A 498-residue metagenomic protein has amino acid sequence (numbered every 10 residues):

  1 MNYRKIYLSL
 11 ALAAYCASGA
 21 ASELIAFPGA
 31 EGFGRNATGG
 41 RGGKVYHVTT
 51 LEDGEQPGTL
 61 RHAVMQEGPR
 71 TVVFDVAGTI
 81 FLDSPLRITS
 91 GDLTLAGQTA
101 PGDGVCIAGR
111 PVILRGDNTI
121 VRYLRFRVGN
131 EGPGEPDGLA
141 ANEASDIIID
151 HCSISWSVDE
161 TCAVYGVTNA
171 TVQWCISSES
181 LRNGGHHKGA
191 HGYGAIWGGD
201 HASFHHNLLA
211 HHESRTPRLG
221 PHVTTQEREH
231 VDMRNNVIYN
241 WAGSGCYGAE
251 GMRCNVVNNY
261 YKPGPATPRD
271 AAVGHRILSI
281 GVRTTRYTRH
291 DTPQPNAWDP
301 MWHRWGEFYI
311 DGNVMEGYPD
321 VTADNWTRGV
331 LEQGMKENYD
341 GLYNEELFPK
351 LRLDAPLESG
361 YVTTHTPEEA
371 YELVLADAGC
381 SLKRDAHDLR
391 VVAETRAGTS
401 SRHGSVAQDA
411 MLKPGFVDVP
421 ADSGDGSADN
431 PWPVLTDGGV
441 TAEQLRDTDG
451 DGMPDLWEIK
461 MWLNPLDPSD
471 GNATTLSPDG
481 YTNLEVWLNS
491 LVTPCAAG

Functional and structural regions predicted by a protein language model:
L10-A20: Hydrophobic h-region of N-terminal signal peptides that target proteins for export in Gram-negative bacteria
I25-V72: Acidic Gly/Asp/Thr-rich repetitive segments characteristic of extracellular carbohydrate-active and adhesion proteins
L60-G68, I80-A96, V105-R122, V128-S145 (+1 more regions): Extracellular beta-strand-rich solenoid/capping regions of secreted or surface-exposed proteins that bind or remodel
D92, G97, D117-V128, S145-W156 (+5 more regions): Right-handed parallel beta-helix
Q98-C106, L124, L466-D470: Extracellular beta-strand-rich, repetitive "passenger/adhesive" scaffolds that bind or process carbohydrates
I107-V112, G132-A140, W156-V164, G185-G199 (+3 more regions): Extracellular beta-strand/beta-solenoid scaffold signature
H230, R234-G424: Extracellular beta-rich repeat passengers
S423-G498: Extracellular calcium-associated, cysteine-rich motifs in secreted modular proteins
